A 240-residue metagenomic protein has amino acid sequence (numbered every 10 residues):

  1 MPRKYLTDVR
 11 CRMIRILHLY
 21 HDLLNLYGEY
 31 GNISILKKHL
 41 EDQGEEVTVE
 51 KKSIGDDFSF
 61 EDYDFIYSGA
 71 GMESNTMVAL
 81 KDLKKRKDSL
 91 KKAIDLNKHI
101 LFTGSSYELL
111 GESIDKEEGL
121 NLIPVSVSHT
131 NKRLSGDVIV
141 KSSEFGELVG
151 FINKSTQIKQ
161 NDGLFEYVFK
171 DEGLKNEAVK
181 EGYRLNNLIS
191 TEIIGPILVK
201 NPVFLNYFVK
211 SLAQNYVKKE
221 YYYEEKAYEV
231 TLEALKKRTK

Functional and structural regions predicted by a protein language model:
M1-K92, V199-K200, N206-K240: N-terminal beta1-alpha1 cap of cysteine-dependent amidohydrolase-like domains
H18, V49-K51, L122, G150-I152 (+1 more regions): Conserved beta-strand scaffold positions in the cores of enzyme catalytic domains, especially in NTP/NDP-utilizing
F65-G69, L101, S190-E192: Structural motif
M72-S142: Cysteine-nucleophile active-site neighborhood
E73-S74, Y107-L109, Q157-K159, I197-V199: Glycine-rich nucleotide phosphate-binding loop and flanking beta-alpha elements of Rossmann-like dinucleotide-binding
G104, K154, I194: Histidine-centered divalent metal-coordination motifs
K116-G182: Pocket-forming structural segment of enzyme catalytic cores
K175-Q214: A glycine-centered loop/beta-turn motif at secondary-structure junctions
